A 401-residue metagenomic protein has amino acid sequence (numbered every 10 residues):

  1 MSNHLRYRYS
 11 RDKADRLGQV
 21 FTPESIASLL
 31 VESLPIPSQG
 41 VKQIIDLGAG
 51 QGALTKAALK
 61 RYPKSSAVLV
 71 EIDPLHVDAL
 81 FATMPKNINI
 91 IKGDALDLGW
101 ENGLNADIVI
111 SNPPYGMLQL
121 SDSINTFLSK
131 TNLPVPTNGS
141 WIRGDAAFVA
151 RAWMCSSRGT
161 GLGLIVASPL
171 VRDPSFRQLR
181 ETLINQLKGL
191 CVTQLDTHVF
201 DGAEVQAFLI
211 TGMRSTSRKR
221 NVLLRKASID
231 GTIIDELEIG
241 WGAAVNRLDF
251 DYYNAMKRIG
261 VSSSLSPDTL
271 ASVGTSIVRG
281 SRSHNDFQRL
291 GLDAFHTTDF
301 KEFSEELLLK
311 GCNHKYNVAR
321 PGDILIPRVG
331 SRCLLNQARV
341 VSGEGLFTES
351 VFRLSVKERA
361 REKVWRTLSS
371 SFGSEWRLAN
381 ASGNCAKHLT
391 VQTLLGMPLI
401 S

Functional and structural regions predicted by a protein language model:
M1-T83, D94, R172, L179 (+1 more regions): Class I S-adenosyl-L-methionine
L30-S33, I44-A58, G93-D97, G103-T126 (+3 more regions): Conserved proline-anchored active-site loop of SAM-dependent methyltransferases that bridges a beta-strand
P74-H76, N138-L195: Conserved Class I SAM-dependent methyltransferase catalytic core
A82-W100: S-adenosyl-L-methionine
L162, I324-L325: Generic structural signal for buried aliphatic residues
V166, V329-G330: Conserved "cap/hinge" positions at secondary-structure junctions
H198-P321, R332, S342-L346, R359-S401: C-terminal substrate-recognition regions of SAM-dependent nucleic acid methyltransferases
Q337-V351: Short, compositionally biased
